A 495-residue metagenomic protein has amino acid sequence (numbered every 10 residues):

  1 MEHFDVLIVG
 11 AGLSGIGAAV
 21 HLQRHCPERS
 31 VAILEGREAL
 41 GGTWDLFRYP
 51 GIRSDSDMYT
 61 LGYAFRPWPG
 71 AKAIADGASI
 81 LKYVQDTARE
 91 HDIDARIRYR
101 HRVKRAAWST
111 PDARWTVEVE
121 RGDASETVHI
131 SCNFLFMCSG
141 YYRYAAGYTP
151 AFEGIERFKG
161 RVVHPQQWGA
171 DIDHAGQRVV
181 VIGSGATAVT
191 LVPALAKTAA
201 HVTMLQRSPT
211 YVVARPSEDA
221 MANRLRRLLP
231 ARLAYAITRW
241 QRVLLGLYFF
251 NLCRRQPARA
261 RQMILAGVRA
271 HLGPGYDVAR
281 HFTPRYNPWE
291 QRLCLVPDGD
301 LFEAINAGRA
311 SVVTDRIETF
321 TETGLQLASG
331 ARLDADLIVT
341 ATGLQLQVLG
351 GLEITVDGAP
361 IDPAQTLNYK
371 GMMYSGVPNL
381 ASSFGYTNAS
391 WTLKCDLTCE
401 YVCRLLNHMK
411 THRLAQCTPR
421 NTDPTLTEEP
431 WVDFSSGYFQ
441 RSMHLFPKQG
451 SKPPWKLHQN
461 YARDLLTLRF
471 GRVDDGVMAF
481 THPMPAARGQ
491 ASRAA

Functional and structural regions predicted by a protein language model:
H3, L7-I8, L13, G17-A18 (+5 more regions): Rossmann-like dinucleotide-binding core of oxidoreductases
F4-I8, L13-I97, Q206-R207, A270-Y276: Beta1-alpha1 glycine-rich phosphate/pyrophosphate-binding loop at the start of Rossmann-like nucleotide-binding domains
V9, H129-Y142, V179-I182, L325 (+1 more regions): Short hydrophobic core segments
W68-D86, R98, I182, L252-R261 (+1 more regions): Short beta-strand to alpha-helix junction loop
K72-R143, T319: Feature captures the FAD/FMN-dependent oxidoreductase FAD-binding
Q262, H271-L327, A331-D334: Alpha/beta-hydrolase fold catalytic core
A341-M409: Glycine/threonine-rich phosphate-binding loop and adjacent beta-strand/alpha-helix elements that clamp
D396, E400-A495: C-terminal active-site-capping segments
